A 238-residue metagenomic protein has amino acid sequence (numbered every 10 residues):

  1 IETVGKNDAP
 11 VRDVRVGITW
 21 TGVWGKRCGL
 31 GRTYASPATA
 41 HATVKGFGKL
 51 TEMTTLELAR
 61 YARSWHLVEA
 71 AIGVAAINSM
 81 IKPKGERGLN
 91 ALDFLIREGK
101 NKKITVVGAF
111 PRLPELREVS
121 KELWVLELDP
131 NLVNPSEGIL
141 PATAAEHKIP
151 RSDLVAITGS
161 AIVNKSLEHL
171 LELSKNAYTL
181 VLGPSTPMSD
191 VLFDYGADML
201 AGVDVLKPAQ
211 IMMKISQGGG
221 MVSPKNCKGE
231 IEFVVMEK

Functional and structural regions predicted by a protein language model:
I1-E118, I215, E232-K238: Electropositive, gly/pro-rich neighborhoods at or near active sites that engage anionic ligands
N90-L95, G138-P150: Short acidic low-complexity segments
G99, L116-V119, I149-P150, L171-N176: Short, conserved loop/helix-junction motifs that constitute active-site signature segments in enzyme catalytic cores
T105, L154-T158, L180: Structural motif
F110, D129, S185: Residues in the short beta-alpha loop(s) of Rossmann-like NAD(P)-binding domains
S120-P135: NAD(P)-binding Rossmann-fold cofactor-contacting core
L123, K165-P184: A short, gly/pro- and small-residue-rich
L180-K238: C-terminal functional extensions of proteins
